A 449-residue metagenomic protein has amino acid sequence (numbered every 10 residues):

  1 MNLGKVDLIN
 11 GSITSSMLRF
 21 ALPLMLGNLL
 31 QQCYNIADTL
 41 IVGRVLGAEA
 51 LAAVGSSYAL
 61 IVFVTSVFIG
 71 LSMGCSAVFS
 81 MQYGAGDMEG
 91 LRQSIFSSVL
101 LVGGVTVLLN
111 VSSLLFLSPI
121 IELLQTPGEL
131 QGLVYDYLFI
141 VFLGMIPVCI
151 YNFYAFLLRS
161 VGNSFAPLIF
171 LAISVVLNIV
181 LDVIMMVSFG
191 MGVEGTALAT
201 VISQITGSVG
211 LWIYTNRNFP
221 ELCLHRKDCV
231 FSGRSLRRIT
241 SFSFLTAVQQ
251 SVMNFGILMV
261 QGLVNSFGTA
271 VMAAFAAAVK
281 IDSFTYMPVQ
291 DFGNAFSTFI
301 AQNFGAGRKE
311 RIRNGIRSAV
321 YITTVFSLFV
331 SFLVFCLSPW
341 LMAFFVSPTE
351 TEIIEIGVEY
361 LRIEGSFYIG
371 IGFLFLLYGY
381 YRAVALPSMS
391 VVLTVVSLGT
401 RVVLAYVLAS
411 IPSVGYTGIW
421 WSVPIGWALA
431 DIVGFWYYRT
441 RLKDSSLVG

Functional and structural regions predicted by a protein language model:
M1-A21, F79-I146, S188-F244, I300-F367 (+1 more regions): Short alpha-helical transmembrane segments in multi-pass integral membrane proteins
L8-L46, A59-G74, V78, G103-N110 (+4 more regions): N-terminal transmembrane alpha-helices
R19-D38, I140, Y151, S174 (+5 more regions): Transmembrane helical elements of multi-pass membrane transporters/channels
L29, C33-A52, I121-G128, I184-M191 (+6 more regions): Helix-terminus/linker motif at the lipid-water interface of multi-pass membrane proteins
A48-A59, L138, A197, T269-F284 (+2 more regions): Small-residue hotspots at the loop-to-helix junctions and early N-terminal turns of transmembrane alpha-helices
L51-V111, V148-P167, A274-S338, I371-L393: Small-residue-rich hydrophobic transmembrane alpha-helices
F63-S66, N178-D182, S208-W212, F284-M287 (+3 more regions): Hydrophobic transmembrane alpha-helices of multi-pass small-molecule transporters
S72, I140-R159, P167-V175, T196-V209 (+4 more regions): Short runs within selected transmembrane alpha-helices of multi-pass transporters and secretion channels
